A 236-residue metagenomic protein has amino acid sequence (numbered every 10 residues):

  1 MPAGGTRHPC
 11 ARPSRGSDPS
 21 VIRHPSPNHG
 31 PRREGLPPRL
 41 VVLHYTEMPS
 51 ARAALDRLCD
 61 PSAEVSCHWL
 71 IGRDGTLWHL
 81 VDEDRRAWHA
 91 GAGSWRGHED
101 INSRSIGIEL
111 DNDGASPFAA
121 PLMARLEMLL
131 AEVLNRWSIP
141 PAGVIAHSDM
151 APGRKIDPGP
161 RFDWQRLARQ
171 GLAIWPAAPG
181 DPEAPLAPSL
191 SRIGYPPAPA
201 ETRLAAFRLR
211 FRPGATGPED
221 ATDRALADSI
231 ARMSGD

Functional and structural regions predicted by a protein language model:
P13-A142: Active-site-adjacent loop/helix surface patches within enzyme catalytic domains that shape the substrate-binding cleft
G114-D236: Basic/polar, cationic surfaces and motifs that engage anionic cell-wall and phosphate/carboxylate ligands
